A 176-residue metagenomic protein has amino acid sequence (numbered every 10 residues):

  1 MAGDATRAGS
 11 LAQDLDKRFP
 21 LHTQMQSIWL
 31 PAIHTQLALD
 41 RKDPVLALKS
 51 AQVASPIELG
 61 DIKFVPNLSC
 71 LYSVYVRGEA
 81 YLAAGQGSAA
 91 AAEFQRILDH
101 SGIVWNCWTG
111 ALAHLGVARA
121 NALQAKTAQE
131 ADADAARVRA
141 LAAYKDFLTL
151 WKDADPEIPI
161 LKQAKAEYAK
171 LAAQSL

Functional and structural regions predicted by a protein language model:
A2-G3, L37, R41, A84 (+2 more regions): Structural motif corresponding to the intra-repeat A-B loop/turn of tetratricopeptide repeats
G3, Q95-L98, A133-P156: TPR/TPR-like (Sel1-like) alpha-helical repeat modules
A5, P44, G87, T127-E130 (+1 more regions): TPR-repeat structural position
A12-P20, Q52-I62, A92-G102, K145-T149: Amphipathic alpha-helical segments of tetratricopeptide repeats
H22-Q26, V65-S69, V76, C107-T109 (+3 more regions): Structural signature of alpha-solenoid helical repeat junctions
I28-W29, I33, S69, V76 (+6 more regions): "A position-specific structural signal for the A-helix of alpha-solenoid helical repeats
